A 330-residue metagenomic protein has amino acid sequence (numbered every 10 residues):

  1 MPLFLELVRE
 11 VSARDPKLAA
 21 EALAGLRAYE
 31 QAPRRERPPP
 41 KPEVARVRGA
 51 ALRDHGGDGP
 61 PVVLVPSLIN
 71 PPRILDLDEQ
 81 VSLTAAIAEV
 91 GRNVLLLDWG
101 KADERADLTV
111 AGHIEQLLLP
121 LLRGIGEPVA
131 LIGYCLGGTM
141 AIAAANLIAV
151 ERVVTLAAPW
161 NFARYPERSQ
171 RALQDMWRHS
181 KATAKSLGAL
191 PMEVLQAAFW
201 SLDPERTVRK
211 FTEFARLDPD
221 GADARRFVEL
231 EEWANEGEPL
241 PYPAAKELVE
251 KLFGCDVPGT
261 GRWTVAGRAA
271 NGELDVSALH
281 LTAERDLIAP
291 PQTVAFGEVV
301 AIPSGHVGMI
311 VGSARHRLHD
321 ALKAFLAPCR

Functional and structural regions predicted by a protein language model:
M1-E6, M140-P243: Alpha/beta-hydrolase-fold enzymes
M1-R35: N-terminal targeting or regulatory segments adjacent to alpha/beta-hydrolase or S9 domains
Y29-E30, R35-D103: Short, surface-exposed "cap/lid" segments of acyl-processing enzymes
G100-I125: Catalytic nucleophile-loop/oxyanion-hole region of alpha/beta-hydrolase and closely related hydrolase-like folds
I132-A141: Gly/Ala-rich beta-loop-alpha elbow adjacent to hydrolase catalytic centers
L274, H280-T282, D286: Short beta-strand/loop motif that positions the catalytic acidic residue of the alpha/beta-hydrolase fold
E284-A301: Conserved loop-alpha-helix segment in the C-terminal half of the alpha/beta-hydrolase fold that carries the catalytic
I288-P291, S304-H319: Catalytic histidine-centered segment of alpha/beta-hydrolase-like enzymes
